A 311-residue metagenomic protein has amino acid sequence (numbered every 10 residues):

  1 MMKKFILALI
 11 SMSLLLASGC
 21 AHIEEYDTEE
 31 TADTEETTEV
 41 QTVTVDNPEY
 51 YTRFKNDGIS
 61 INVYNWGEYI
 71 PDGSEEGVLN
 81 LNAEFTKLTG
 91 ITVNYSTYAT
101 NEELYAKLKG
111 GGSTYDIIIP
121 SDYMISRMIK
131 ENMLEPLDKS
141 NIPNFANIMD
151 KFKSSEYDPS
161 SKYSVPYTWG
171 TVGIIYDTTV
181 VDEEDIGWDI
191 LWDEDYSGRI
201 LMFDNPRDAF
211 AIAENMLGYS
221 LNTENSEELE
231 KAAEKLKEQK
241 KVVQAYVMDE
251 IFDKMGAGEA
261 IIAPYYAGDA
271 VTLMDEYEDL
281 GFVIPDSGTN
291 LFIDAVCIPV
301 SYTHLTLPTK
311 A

Functional and structural regions predicted by a protein language model:
M1-F5: Positively charged n-region of N-terminal signal peptides that target proteins for export
L9-A17: Bacterial N-terminal signal peptides
A21-T28: Bacterial lipoprotein signal-peptidase II cleavage site
V40-R127: Early extracytoplasmic/lumenal segment of secretory-pathway proteins
N62-V78, A99, S113-E259: Extracytoplasmic ligand-binding site segments that recognize negatively charged/polar headgroups
I125-R127, I262-D279: A ligand-binding cleft/hinge motif common to bilobed small-molecule-binding domains
N147, L229-E238, E276-V300: Periplasmic-binding protein-like
T303-T309: Conserved small/polar residues in nucleotide/adenosyl-binding loops
